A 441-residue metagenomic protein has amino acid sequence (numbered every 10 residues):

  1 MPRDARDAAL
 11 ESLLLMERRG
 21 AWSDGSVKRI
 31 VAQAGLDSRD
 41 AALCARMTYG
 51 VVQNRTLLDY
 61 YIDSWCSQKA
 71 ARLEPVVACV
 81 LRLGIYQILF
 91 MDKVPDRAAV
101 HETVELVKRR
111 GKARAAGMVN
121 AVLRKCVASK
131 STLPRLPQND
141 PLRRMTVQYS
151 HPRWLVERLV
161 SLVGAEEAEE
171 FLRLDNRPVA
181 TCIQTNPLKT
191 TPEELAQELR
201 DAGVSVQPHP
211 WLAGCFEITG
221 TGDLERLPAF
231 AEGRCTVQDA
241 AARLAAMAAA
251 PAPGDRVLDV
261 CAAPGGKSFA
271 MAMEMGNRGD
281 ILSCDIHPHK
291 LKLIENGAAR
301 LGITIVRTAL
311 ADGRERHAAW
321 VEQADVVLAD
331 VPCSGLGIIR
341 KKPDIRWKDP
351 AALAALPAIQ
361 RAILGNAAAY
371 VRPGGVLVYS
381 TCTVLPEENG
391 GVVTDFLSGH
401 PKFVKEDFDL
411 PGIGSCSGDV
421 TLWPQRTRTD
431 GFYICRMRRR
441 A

Functional and structural regions predicted by a protein language model:
M1-A441: S-adenosylmethionine
